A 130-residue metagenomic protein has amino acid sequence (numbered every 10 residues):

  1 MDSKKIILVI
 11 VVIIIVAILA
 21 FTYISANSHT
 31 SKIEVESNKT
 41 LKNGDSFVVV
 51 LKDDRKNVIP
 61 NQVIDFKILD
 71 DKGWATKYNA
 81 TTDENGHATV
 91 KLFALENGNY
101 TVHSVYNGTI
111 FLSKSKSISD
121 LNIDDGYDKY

Functional and structural regions predicted by a protein language model:
M1-H29: Secretory targeting signatures
I24-T40: Ser/Thr/Pro/Gly-rich low-complexity linker/stalk segments immediately outside membranes or between
H29-T30, N122-Y130: Extracellular interdomain linker/stem segments of modular secreted and single-pass surface proteins
S37-K56, I68, S104: Beta-strand-rich structural segments
D54-N79: Short flexible loop/turn segments that cap and initiate beta-strands
T76-Y78, T82-V90: Glycine-centered loop-to-beta-strand initiation motif
F93-G98: Surface-exposed, short loops/turns at beta-strand junctions within beta-sandwich domains
Y100-S119: Enriched for extracellular/lumenal, surface-exposed ectodomains of secreted and cell-surface proteins
